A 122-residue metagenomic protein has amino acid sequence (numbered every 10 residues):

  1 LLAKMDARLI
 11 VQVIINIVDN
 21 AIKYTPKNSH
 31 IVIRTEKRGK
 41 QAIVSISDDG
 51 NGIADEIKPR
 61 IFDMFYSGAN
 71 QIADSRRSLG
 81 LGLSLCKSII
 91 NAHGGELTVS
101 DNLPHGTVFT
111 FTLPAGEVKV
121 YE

Functional and structural regions predicted by a protein language model:
L2-M5: Conserved micro-motifs of the catalytic ATP-binding
A21-I22: Short helix-loop "hinge" at the ATP-lid/N-box region of the Bergerat-fold HATPase_c
N28-K40: Short beta-strand/loop element within the Bergerat-fold HATPase_c
D48: Acidic ATP/Mg2+-coordinating residue in the GHKL
I53-F65: Short conserved segment of the HATPase_c
G82, C86: Short alpha-helical Gxxx[C/S/T] motif in the catalytic ATP-binding
